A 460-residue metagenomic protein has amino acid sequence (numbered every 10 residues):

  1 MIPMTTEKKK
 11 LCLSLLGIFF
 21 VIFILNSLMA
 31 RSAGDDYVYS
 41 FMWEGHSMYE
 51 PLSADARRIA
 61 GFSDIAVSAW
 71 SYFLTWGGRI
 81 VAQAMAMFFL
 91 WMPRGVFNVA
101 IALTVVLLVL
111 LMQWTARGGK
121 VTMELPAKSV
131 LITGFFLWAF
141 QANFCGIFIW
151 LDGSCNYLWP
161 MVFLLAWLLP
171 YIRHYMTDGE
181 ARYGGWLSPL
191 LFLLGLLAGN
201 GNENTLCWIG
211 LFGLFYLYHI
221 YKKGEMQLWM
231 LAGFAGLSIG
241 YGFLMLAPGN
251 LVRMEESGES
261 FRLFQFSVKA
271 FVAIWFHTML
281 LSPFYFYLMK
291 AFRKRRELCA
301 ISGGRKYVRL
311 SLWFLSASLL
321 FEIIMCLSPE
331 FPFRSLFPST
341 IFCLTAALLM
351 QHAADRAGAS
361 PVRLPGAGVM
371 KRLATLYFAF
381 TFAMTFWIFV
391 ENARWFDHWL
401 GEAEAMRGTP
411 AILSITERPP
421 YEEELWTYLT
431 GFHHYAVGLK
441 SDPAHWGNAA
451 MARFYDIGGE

Functional and structural regions predicted by a protein language model:
M1-T6: Short, Lys/Arg-rich, polar N-terminal cytosolic tail immediately upstream of the first transmembrane signal-anchor
E7-W76, L90-L110, R117-E124, K371-E460: Intrinsically disordered, polar/acidic, low-complexity terminal segments
K10-F23, K128-F135, G233-S238, S316: Alpha-helical transmembrane segments
S27-V99, L151, L187, L194-L319 (+1 more regions): Transmembrane catalytic cores of multi-pass membrane glycosyltransferases and polysaccharide-assembly enzymes
V105-A116, F163-Y175, G210-Y218, P283-L288 (+1 more regions): Transmembrane alpha-helical segments
L125-Y175, W275-M279, L319-M350: Membrane-interface micro-motifs in multi-pass membrane enzymes
L164-W186, K223-G224: Membrane-interface transmembrane helices that cradle and orient dolichyl/undecaprenyl
L187-S188, R296-S311, D355-A383: Signature aromatic-anchored transmembrane alpha helix within multi-pass, membrane-resident enzymes that catalyze glycan
